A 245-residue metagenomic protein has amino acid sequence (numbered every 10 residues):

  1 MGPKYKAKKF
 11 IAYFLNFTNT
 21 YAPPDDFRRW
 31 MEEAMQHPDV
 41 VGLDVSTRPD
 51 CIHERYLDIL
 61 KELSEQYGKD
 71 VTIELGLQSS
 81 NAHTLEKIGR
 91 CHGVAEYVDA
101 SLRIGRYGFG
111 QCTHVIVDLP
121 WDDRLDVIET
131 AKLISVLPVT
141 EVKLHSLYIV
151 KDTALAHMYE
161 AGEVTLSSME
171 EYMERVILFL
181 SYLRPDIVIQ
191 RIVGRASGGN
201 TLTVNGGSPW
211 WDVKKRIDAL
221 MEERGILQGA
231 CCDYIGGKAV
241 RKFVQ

Functional and structural regions predicted by a protein language model:
G2-P24, D39-H53, K69-Y97, K143: Core AdoMet radical
G2-Y5, M31-P38, D58-D70, L102-R106: Acidic (Asp/Glu)-rich catalytic clusters
T18-A22, P49-I52, D118-D123, V150 (+1 more regions): Short, small-residue-enriched loops and turns at beta-alpha junctions that line or gate enzyme active sites
P24-E32, H53-S64, L85, V127: Distinct, well-ordered alpha-helical segments
D26, I88-E96, D122-E129, E163-E171 (+1 more regions): Alpha-helix N-cap and loop-to-helix initiation/capping positions
A34-V40, E129-K143, K214-Q228: Structural recognition of alpha->loop->beta junctions
A95-A154, E170-V193: Conserved C-terminal portion of the radical SAM core fold that forms the substrate/S-adenosylmethionine-binding
E141, I149-Q245: Auxiliary Fe-S-binding modules of radical SAM enzymes
